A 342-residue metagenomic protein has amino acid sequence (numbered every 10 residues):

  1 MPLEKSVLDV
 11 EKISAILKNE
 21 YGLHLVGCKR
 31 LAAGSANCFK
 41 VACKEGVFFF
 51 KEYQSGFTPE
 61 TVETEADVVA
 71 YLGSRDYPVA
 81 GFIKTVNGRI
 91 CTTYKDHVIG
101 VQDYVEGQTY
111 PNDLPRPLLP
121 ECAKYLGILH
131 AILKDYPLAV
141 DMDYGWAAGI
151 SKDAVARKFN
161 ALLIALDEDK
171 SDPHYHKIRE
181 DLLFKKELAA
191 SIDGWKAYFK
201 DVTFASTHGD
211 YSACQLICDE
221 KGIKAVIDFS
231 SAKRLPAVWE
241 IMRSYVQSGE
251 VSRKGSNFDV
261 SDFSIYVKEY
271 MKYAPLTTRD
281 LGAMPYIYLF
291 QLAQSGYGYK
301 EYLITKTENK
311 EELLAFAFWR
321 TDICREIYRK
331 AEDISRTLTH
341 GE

Functional and structural regions predicted by a protein language model:
M1-N87, E220, L338-E342: Conserved NTP-binding catalytic cores of kinases and kinase-like/nucleotidyltransferase enzymes across multiple kinase
K29, E52-Y53, P59-E60, Y110-R116 (+4 more regions): ATP-dependent phospho-/nucleotidyl transfer catalytic cores
A36-K44, F49-F50, A190-W239: Active-site acidic catalytic loop and adjacent metal/ATP-binding pocket of ATP-dependent phosphoryl transfer enzymes
C43-V140: ATP-binding pocket architecture of kinase catalytic cores
I99-N112, I164-E168, L292-E308: A glycine-centered beta->alpha junction motif in the catalytic cores of kinase/phosphotransferase enzymes
A161, Q294-E342: ATP/Mg2+ or Mg2+-diphosphate-binding catalytic cores that bind nucleotide phosphates or diphosphates via glycine-rich
V238-P275, Y288-K306: Active-site activation/catalytic loop segments of kinase-like enzymes and analogous catalytic loops in related
